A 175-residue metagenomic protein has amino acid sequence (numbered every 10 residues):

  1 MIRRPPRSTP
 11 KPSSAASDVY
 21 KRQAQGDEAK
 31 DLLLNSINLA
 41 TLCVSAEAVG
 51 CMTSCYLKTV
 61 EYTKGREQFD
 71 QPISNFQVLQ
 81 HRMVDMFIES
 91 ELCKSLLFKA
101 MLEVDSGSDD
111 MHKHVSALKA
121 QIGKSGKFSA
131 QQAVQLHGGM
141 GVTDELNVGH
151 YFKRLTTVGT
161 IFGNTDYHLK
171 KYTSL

Functional and structural regions predicted by a protein language model:
M1-Y20: Single conserved hydrophobic/aromatic residue that forms the stacking wall/gate of nucleotide- or nucleobase-binding
P5, K21-R22, F76, N164: Alpha-helix initiation/capping motif
K11, A24, T143: Residues that form or flank phosphate/diphosphate-binding pockets in enzymes that use nucleotide phosphates
S17-N38: A short, charged helix-loop
N35-L175: Alpha-helical interface subdomain recognition
